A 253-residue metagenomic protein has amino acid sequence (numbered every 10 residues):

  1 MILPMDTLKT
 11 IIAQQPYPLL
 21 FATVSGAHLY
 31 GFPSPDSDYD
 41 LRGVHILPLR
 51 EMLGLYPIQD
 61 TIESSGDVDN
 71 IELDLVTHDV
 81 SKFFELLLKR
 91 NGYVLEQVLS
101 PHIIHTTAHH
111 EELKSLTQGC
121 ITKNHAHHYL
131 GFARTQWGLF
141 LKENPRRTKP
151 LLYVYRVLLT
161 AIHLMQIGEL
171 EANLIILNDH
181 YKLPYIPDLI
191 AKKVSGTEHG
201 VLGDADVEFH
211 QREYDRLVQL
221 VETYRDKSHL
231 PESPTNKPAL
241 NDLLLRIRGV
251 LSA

Functional and structural regions predicted by a protein language model:
M1-T23: Helical scaffold of the NTase/Pol beta-like nucleotidyltransferase catalytic core
I2-K9, A172-L177, V207, G249 (+1 more regions): Non-catalytic helical "accessory" subdomain of NTase-fold nucleotidyltransferases
T23, P35, L220-T223: A cross-kingdom feature strongest in bacterial/archaeal respiratory oxidoreductases
G26-N70: Catalytic metal-binding acidic patch
L47-R50, R90-Y93, T135, T160-A161: Short loop/turn segments at secondary-structure transitions that flank enzyme active sites
G54-F132: A basic- and aromatic-enriched beta-loop-alpha substructure that forms the phosphate/nucleotide- and DNA/RNA-contacting
A108-N236: Conserved nucleotidyltransferase catalytic core and NTase-mimicking acidic/glycine-rich helix/loop elements in nucleic
E232-A253: Acidic, carboxylate-rich catalytic segments that either coordinate divalent cations
